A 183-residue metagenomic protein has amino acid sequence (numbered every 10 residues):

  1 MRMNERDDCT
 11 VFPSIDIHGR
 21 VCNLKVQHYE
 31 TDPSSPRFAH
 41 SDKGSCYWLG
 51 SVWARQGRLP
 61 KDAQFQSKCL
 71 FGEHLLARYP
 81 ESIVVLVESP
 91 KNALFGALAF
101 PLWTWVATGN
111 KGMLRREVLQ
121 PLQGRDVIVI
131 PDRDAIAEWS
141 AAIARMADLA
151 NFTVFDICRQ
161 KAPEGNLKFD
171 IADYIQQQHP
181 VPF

Functional and structural regions predicted by a protein language model:
M1-M3, D7-H18, V84-L86, L119-F183: Replication-associated primase and helicase/ATPase modules
M3-R125: Phosphate-handling DNA/RNA-contact segment within nucleic-acid enzymes
